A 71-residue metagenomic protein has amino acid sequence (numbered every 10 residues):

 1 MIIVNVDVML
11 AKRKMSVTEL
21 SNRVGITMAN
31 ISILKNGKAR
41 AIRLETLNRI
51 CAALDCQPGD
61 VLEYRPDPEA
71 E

Functional and structural regions predicted by a protein language model:
M1-M15: A short, Lys/Arg-rich alpha-helix, primarily the initiator
D7, T18, N48: Residues within the helices of the helix-turn-helix
V8, I33, R40, L62-E71: Short, charged recognition helix plus adjacent turn of helix-turn-helix-like nucleic-acid-binding domains
L10, S21, C51: The alpha-helix within a helix-turn-helix
M15-I33: Short alpha-helical DNA-recognition segment
K38-R49: Short, basic-rich loop-to-helix N-cap that marks the start of a DNA-contacting helix
